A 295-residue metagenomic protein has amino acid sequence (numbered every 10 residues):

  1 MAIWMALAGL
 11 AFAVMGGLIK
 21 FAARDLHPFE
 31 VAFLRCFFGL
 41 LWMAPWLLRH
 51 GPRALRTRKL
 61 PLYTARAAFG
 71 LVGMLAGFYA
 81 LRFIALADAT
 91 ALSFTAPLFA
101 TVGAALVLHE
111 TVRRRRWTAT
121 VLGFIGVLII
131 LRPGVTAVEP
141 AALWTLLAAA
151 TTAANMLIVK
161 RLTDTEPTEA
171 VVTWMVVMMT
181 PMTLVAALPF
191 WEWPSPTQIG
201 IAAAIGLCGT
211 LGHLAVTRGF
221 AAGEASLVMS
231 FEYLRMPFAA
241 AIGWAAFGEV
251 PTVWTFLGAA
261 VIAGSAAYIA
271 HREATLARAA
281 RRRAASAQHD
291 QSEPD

Functional and structural regions predicted by a protein language model:
M1-A8, L47, P52-A76, P140-A148 (+1 more regions): Loop-to-transmembrane-helix transition segments
G9-V14, A44, A67-L75, P97-V102 (+8 more regions): Hydrophobic/small/kink-forming positions within alpha-helical transmembrane segments of polytopic membrane proteins
G17-K20, P28, M43, T136-P194 (+3 more regions): Transmembrane alpha-helical segments that form core, pore/gating elements of small-molecule transporters/exporters
D25-V72, T151-N155, W174-P189: Transmembrane alpha-helices of multi-pass small-molecule transport proteins
Y79, P97-T118, F190, P237-F256: C-terminal transmembrane-helix exit sites in multi-pass transporters
T90-T95, L162-V177, H213-W244: Helix-helix packing/entry segments at the starts of transmembrane helices
R115-L131, T152, W254-E273: Hydrophobic transmembrane alpha-helices of multi-pass small-molecule transport proteins
P237-D295: C-terminal-most transmembrane helix of multi-pass membrane proteins
